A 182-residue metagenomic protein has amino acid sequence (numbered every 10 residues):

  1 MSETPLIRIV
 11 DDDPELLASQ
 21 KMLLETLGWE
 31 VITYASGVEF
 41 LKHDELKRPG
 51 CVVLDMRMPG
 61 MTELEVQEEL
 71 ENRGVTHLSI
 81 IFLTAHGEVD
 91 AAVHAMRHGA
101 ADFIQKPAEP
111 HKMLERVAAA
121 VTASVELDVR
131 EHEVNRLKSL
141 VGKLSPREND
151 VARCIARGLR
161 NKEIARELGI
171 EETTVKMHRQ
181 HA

Functional and structural regions predicted by a protein language model:
P5, D13-I32: Two-component/phosphorelay signaling modules centered on CheY-like receiver
R8, K47-V53, H77: Active-site beta3 strand of CheY-like receiver
A35-S36, T62-E68: Acidic catalytic/metal-coordinating carboxylates
D55, T84: Active-site residues of response regulator receiver
M58: Receiver (REC) domain active-site loop signature in two-component systems and cognate sites in sensor histidine kinases
E88-D90, I104-A118, E163: C-terminal output helix
R160-A182: Recognition helix of helix-turn-helix DNA-binding domains
